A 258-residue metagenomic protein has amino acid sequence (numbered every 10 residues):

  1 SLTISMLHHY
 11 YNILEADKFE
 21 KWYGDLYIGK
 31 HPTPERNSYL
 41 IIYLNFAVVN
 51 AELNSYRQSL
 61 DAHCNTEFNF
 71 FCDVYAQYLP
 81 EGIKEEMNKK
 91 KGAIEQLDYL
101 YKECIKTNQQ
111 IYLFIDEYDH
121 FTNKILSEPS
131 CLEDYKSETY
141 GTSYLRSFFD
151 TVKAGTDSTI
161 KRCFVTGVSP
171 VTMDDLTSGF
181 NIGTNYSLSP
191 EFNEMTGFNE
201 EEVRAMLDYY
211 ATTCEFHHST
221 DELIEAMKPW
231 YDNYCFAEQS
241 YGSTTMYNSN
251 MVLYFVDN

Functional and structural regions predicted by a protein language model:
T3, H9-D73: P-loop NTPase motor core
L7-Y10, Q58-D61, S127-K136, L176-P190 (+1 more regions): Short secondary-structure boundary/capping segments
R36, Y101-I111, L126-S127: Short basic/glycine-enriched coil/helix segment immediately N-terminal to the Walker B
L40, N108-Y112, S158-F164: Loop/turn-to-beta-strand initiation segments
Y43-A93, F121-K136: Conserved P-loop NTPase mechanochemical-coupling segment
A47, D116-E117, S147-F148, V152-M173 (+1 more regions): A short beta-strand-to-loop transition that corresponds to the Sensor-1 phosphate-sensing loop of AAA+ P-loop ATPases
Y99-T107, D134-K161: Substrate-engagement module of ASCE P-loop NTPases
T172-G179, Y186-F255: Amphipathic alpha-helical segments of the small helical/lid subdomains adjacent to P-loop NTPase cores
